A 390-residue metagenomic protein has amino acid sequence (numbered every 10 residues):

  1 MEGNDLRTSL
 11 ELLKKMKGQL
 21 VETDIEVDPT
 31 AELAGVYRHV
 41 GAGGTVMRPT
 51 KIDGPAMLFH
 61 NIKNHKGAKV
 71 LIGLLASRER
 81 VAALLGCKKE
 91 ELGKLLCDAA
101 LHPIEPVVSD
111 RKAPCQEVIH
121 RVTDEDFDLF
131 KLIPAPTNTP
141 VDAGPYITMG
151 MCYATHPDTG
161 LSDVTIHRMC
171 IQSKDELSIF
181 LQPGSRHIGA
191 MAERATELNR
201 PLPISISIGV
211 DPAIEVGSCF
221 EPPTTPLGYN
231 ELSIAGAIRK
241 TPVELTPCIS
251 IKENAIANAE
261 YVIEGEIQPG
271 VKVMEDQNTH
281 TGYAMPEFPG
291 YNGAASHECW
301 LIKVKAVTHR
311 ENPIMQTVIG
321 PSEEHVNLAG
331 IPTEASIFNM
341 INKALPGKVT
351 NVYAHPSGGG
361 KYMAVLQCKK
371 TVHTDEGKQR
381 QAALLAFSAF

Functional and structural regions predicted by a protein language model:
M1-L301, K305-F390: Extended, highly charged
